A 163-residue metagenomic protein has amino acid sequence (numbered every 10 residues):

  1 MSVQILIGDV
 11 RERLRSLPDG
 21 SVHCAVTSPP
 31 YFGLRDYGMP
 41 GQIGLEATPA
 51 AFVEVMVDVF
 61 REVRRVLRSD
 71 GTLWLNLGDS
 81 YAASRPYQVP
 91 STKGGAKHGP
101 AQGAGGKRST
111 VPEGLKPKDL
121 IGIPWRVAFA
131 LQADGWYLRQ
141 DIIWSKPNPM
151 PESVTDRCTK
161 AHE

Functional and structural regions predicted by a protein language model:
M1-E163: Core catalytic lobe of class I
